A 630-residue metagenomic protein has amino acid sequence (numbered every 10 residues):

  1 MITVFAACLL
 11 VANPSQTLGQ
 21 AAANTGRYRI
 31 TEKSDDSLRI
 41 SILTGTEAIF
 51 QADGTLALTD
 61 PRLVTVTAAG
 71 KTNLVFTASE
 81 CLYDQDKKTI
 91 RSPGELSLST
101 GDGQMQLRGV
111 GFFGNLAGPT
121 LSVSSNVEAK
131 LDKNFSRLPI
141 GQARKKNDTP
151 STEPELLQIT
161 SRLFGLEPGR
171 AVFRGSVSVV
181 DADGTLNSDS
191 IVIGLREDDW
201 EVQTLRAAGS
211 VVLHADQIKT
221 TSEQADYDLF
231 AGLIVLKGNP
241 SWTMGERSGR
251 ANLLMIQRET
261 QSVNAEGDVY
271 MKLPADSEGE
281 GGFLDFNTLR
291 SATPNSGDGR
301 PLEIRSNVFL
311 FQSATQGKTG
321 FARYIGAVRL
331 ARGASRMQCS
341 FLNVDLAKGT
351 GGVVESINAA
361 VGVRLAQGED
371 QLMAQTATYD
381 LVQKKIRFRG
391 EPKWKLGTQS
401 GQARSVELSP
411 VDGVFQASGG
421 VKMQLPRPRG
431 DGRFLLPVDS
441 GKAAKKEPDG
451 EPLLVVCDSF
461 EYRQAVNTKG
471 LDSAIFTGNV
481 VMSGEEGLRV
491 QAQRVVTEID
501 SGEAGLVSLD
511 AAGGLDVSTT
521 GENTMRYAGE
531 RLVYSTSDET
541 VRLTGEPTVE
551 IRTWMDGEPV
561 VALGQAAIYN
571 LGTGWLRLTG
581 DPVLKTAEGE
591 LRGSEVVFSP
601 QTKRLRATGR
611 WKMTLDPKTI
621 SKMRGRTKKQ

Functional and structural regions predicted by a protein language model:
M1-Q630: Mature-chain termini and adjacent capping regions
